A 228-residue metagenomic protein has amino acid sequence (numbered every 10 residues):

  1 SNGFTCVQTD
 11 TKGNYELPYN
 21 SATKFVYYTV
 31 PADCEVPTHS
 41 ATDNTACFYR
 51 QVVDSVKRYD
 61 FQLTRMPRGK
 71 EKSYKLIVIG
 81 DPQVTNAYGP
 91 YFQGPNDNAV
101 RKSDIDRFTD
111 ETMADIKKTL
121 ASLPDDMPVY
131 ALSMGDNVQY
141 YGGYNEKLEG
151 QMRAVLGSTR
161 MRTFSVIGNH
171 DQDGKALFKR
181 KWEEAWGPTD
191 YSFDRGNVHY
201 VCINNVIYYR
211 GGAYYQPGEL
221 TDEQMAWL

Functional and structural regions predicted by a protein language model:
N2-P18: Short, acidic Ser/Thr/Gly-rich low-complexity loop/linker segments typical of extracellular and cell-surface proteins
F4, T45-F48, R58, P188-S192: Short, acidic/polar N-cap/turn motifs at the starts of alpha helices
V7, V84-P90, Y209-G211: Short, solvent-exposed loop/turn elements at domain surfaces
D10, Q62, G80, D194 (+1 more regions): Residue-level detector of conserved, well-ordered beta-strand and adjacent loop positions that form binding/recognition
T11, S55, A185-G187: Residues that act as N-cap/strand-start positions at coil-to-secondary-structure junctions
G13, L17, S21-S40: A short, solvent-exposed beta-strand micro-motif common in secreted/extracellular proteins
A32-C34, R50, G142-W227: Extended active-site neighborhood of metal-dependent phosphoesterases/phosphodiesterases
H39-A46, R50-G143: N-terminal active-site segment of His-dependent metallophosphoesterases
